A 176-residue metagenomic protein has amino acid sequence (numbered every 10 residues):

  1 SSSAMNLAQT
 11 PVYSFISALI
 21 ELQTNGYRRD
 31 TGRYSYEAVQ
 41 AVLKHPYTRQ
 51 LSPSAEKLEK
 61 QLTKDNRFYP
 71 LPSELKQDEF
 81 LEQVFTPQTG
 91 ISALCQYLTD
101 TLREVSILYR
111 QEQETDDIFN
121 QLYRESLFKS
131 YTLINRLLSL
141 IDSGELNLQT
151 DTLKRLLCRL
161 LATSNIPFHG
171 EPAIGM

Functional and structural regions predicted by a protein language model:
S1-M176: Polyanion-engaging groove/track-forming segments
